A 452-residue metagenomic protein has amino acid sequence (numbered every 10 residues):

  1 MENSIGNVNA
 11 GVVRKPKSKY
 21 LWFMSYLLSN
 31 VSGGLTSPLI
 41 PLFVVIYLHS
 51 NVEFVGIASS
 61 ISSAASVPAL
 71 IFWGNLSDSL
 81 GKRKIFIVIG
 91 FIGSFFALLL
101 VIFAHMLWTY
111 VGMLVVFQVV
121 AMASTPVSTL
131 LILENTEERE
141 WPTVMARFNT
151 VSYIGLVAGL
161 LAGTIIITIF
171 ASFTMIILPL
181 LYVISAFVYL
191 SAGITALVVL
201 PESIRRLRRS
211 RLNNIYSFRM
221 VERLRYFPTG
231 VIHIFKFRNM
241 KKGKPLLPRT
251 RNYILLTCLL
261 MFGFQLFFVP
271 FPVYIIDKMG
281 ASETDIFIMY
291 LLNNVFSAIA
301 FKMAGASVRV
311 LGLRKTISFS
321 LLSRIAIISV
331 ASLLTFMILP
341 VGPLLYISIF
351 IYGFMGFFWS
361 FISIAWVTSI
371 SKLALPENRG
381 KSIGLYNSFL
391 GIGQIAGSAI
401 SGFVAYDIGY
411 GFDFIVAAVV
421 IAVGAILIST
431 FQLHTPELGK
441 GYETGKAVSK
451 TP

Functional and structural regions predicted by a protein language model:
E2-K17, E202-L255, G445-P452: Juxtamembrane intracellular "pre-TM" segments in multi-pass secondary transporters
G6-A64, R249-Y290: Helix-loop boundary and gating motifs at the non-cytosolic
L27, A97, W108-S124, G342-F361: Hydrophobic core of transmembrane alpha-helices in multi-pass small-molecule transporters, especially MFS/SLC-type
I57-N75, L291-M303: Central cavity-lining transmembrane alpha-helices of secondary-active solute carriers, predominantly the Major
A69-K82, I167, A300-R314, A405: Helix-to-loop junctions at the C-terminal end of transmembrane segments in multipass secondary transporters
I85-L99, K315-A331: Structural signature of the two symmetry-related core transmembrane helices
A123-T136, S360-A374: Intracellular juxtamembrane helix-capping segments at the cytosolic ends of symmetry-related transmembrane helices
A146-T164, N387-G397: Glycine-rich segments within core transmembrane alpha-helices of 12-TM secondary carriers
